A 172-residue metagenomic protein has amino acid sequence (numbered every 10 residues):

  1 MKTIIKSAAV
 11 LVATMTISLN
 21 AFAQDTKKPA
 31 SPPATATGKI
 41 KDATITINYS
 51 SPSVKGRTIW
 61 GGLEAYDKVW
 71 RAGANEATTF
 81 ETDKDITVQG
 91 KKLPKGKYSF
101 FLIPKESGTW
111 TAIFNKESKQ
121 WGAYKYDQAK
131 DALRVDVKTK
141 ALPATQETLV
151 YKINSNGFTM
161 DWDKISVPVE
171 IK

Functional and structural regions predicted by a protein language model:
M1, A9: Structured alpha-helical
I4-K6, F22-P94, S99-K172: Targeting-peptide/extracellular-domain and disordered-appendage signature
V10-L11, A21: Cleavable N-terminal signal peptides
